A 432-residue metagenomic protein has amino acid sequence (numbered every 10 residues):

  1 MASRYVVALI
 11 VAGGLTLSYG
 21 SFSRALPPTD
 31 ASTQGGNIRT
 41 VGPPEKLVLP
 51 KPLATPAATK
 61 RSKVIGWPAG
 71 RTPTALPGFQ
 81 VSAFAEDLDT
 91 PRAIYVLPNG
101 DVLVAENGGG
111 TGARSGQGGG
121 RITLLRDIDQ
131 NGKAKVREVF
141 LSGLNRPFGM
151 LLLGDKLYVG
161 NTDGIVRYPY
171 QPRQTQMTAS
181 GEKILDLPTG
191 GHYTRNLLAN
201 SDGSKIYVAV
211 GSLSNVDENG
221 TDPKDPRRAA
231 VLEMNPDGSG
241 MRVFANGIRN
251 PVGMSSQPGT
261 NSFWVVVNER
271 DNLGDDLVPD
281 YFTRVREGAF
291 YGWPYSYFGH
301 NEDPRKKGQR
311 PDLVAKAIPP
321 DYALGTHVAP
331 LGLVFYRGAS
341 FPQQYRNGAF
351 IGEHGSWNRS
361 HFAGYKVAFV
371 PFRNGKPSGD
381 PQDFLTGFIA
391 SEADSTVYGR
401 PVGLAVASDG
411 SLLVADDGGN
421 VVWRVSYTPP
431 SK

Functional and structural regions predicted by a protein language model:
P27-L76, T194, S212-E218, D225-S239 (+4 more regions): Beta-propeller domain segments
A85-L88, E138-L144, I184-T189, V243-G247 (+3 more regions): Surface loop/turn motifs at the tips and blade-to-blade linkers of beta-strand repeat domains
P91-R92, S115-G154: Blade-loop segments of beta-propeller domains
I94, M150, L197, P251-M254 (+2 more regions): Hydrophobic core register within WD40 beta-propeller blades
N99, N107-G109, T162-G164, Y170 (+5 more regions): Short loop/turn segments immediately following the C-termini of beta-strands
N99-G100, G154-D155, D202-S204, N261 (+2 more regions): Short coil/turn segments that connect the beta-strands within blades of beta-propeller domains
L103-A105, V159, Y207-A209, V265-V267 (+2 more regions): Residue position within the beta-strands of beta-propeller blades
V136-L153, N161-S201, N215: Asp-box/WD-like beta-propeller blade repeats and closely related beta-sheet repeat scaffolds
